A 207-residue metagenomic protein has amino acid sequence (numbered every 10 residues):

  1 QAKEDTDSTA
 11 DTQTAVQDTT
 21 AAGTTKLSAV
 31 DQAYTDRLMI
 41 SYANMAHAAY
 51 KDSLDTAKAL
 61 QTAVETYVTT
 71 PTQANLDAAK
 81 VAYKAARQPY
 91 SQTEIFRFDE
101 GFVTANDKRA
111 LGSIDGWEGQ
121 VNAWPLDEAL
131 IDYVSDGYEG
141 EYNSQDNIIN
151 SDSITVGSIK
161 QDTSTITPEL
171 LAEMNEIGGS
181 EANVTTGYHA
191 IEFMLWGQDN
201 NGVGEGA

Functional and structural regions predicted by a protein language model:
Q1-K26: Bacterial Sec-dependent N-terminal signal peptides
G23-A207: Mature extracytoplasmic or organellar-lumen-exposed domains after removal of signal/transit peptides
